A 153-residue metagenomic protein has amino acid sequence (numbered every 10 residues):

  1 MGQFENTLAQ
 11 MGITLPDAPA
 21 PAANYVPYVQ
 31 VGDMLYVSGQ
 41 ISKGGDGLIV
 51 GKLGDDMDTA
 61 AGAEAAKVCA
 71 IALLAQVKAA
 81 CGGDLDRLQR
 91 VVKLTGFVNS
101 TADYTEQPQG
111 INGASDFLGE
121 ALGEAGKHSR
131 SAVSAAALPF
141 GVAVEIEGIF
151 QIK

Functional and structural regions predicted by a protein language model:
M1-K153: Short, polar/acidic, helix-capping and beta-turn segments at strand->helix junctions that line the mouths
